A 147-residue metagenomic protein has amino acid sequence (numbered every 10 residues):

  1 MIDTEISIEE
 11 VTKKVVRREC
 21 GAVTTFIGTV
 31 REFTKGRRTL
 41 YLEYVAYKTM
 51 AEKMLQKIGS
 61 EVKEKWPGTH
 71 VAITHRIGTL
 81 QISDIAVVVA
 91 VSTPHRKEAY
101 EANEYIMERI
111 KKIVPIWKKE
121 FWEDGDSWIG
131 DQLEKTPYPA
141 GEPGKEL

Functional and structural regions predicted by a protein language model:
M1-I85, T93-E104, E108-L147: N-terminal, polar/charged subdomain of small-to-medium soluble alpha/beta proteins
V89: Phosphate/diphosphate ligand-binding glycine-rich loop within oxidoreductases
